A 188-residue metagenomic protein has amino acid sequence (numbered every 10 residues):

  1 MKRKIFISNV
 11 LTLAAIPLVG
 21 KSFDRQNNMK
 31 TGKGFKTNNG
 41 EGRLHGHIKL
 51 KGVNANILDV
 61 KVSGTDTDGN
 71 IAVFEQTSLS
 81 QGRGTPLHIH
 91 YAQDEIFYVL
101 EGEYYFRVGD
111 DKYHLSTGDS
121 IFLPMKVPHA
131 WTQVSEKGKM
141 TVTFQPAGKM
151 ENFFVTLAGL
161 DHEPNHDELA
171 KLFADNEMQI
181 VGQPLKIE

Functional and structural regions predicted by a protein language model:
K2-Q26: N-terminal export signals
G20-N56, G159: C-terminal segment of N-terminal export signals and the immediately downstream linker at the start of the mature
L50-L87: A short glycine-rich, His/Asp/Glu-containing loop-to-beta-strand
T77-L79, I89-F106: Short, conserved beta-strand element in jelly-roll/cupin
D111-M125: Short acidic-glycine-tyrosine-enriched beta hairpin
M125-E151: Ligand-binding loop in jelly-roll beta-barrel domains
L160-E188: Acidic/histidine-enriched, glycine/proline-rich intrinsically disordered or flexible terminal extensions
